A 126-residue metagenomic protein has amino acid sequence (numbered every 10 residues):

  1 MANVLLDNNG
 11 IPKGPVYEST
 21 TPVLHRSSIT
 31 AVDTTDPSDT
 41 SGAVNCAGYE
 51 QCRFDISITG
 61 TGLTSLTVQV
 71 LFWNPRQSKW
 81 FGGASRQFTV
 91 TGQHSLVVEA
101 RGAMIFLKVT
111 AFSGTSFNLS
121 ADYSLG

Functional and structural regions predicted by a protein language model:
M1-A43, D55-S57, G82: Extended, low-complexity segments enriched in Ser/Thr/Gly and acidic residues that occur primarily in surface-exposed
Y17-P22, V90-M104, N118: Extracellular glycan-interacting surfaces
R26-A47, T59-L66, F88-H94, F112-S116: Surface-exposed ligand/attachment interfaces on beta-rich extracellular proteins
E50-I56, E99-F117: Noncatalytic modules at the cell exterior or secretory-pathway interfaces, chiefly beta-strand-rich lectin/adhesion
S57, L71-W73, T110, S124: A generic structural motif
G60, P75-T89, L96-V97: Acidic, glycine/polar-enriched metal-coordinating patches/loops that mediate binding to polyanionic ligands
L63-K79, S120-D122: Short, surface-exposed beta-strand/strand-loop-strand elements in extracellular ectodomains
T115-G126: Exposed low-complexity, polar/acidic, P/S/T/G-rich flexible segments that act as propeptides, protease-susceptible
